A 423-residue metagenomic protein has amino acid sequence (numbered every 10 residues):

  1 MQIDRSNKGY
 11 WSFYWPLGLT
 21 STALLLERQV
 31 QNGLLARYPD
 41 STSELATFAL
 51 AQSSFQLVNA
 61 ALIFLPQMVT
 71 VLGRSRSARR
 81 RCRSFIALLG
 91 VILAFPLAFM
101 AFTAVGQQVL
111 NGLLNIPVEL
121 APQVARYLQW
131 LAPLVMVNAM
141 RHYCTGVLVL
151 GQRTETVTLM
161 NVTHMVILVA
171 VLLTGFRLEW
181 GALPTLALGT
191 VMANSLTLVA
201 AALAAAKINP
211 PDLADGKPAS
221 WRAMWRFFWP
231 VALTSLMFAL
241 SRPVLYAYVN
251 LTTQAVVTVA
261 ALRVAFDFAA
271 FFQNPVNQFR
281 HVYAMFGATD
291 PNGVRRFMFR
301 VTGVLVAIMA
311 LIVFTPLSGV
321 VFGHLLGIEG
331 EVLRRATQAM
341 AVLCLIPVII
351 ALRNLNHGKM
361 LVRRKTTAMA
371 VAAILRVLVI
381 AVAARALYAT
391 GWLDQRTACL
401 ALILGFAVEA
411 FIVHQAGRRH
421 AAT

Functional and structural regions predicted by a protein language model:
M1-W15, L120-Q123, L183-V191, V199-A239 (+1 more regions): Interhelical loop/hinge segments that connect adjacent transmembrane helices in multipass membrane
W15-Q67, W229-M285, I312, L343-I350: Transmembrane helix-bundle signature of multi-pass secondary active exporters and lipid flippases
T42, L150-G151, E179-W180, V362-R363 (+1 more regions): Helix-loop interface residues and adjacent transmembrane-helix termini in multi-pass membrane transporters, primarily
T47-L97, R141-V149, L262-I312, N354-L361: Small-residue-rich hydrophobic transmembrane alpha-helices
F95-A125, M309-T337: Short membrane-interface helical motifs at transmembrane helix boundaries in multi-pass membrane transporters
V118-C144, D267, G330-R353: Alpha-helical transmembrane segments of multi-pass membrane proteins
Y127, L159-T174, L178-P210, D394-H420: Hydrophobic alpha-helical transmembrane segments
V147-L173, T289-G303, K359-R385, C399: Alpha-helical transmembrane segments of multi-pass membrane transporters/permeases
